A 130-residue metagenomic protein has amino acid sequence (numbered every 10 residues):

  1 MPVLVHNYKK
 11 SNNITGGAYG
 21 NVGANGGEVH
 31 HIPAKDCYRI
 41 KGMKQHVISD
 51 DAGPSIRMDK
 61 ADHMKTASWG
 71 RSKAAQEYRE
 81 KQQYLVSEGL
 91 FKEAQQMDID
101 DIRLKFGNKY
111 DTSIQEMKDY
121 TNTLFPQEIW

Functional and structural regions predicted by a protein language model:
M1-W130: Catalytic toxin/effector domains delivered as secreted proteins or via bacterial secretion systems
